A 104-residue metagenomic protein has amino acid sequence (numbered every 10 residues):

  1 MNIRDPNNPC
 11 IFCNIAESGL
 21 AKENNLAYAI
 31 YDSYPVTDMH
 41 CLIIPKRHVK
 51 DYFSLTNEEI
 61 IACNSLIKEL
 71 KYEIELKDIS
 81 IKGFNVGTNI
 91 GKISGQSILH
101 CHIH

Functional and structural regions predicted by a protein language model:
M1-H104: HIT superfamily nucleotide-processing domains
